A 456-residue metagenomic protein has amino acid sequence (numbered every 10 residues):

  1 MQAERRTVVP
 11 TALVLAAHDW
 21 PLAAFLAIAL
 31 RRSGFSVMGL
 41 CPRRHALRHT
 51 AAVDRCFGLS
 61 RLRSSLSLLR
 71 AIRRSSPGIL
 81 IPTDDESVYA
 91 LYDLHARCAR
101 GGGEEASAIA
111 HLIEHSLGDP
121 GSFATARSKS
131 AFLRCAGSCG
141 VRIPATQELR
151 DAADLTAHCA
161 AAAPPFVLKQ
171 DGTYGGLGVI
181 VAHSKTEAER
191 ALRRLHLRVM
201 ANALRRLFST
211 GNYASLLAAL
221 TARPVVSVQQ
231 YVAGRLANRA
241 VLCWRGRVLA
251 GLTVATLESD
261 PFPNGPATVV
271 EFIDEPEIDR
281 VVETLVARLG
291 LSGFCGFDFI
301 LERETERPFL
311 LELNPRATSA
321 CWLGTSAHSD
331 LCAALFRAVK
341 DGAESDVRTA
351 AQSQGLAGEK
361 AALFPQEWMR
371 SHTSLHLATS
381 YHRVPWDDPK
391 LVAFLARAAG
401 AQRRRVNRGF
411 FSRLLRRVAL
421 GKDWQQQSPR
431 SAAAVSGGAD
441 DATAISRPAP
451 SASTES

Functional and structural regions predicted by a protein language model:
M1-D119, A153, F411, L415-D423 (+2 more regions): ATP-binding N-terminal substructure of ATP-dependent carboxylate-amine bond-forming enzymes
A12, R307-R316: A short beta-strand motif that forms the metal-chelation/ATP-contact edge of phosphoryl-transfer active sites
A110, G121-R142, D151: Glycine-/Pro-rich loop/turn segments that contact NAD(P) or position catalytic residues in Rossmann-like domains
P144-T146, F166-S209, A237-N238, E258-V270: Glycine-rich phosphate-binding loop of ATP-grasp-fold ATP-dependent ligases
L192-R193, L197-E258, I273-R280, L301-E304 (+1 more regions): Phosphate-binding site of ATP-dependent enzymes
A222-V225, F262-T305, V339: A long amphipathic alpha-helix within ATP-dependent nucleotide-binding catalytic cores
R316-A333: ATP-dependent carboxylate-activation loops
A333-S456: Peripheral (often C-terminal) accessory segments that flank ATP-dependent C-N-forming ligase machineries
